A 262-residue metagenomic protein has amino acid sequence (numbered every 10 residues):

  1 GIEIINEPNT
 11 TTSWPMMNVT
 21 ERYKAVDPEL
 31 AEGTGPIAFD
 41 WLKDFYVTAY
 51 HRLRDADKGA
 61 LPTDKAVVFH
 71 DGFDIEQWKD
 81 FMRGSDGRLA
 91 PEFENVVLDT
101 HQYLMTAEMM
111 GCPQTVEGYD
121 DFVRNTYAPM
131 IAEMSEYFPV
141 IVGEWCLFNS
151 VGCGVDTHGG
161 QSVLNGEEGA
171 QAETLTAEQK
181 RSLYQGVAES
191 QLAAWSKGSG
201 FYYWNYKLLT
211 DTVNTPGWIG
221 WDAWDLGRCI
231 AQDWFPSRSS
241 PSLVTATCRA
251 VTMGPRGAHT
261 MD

Functional and structural regions predicted by a protein language model:
G1-C153, A193-Y203, T212: Active-site region of glycoside hydrolase catalytic domains
T34, K58, I219, M253-R256: Feature targets compositionally biased, intrinsically disordered low-complexity regions with long contiguous runs
Q102, N125-P129, E133-S242: Substrate-binding cleft of secreted/luminal carbohydrate-active enzymes
Q232, P236-D262: Fungal extracellular Ser/Thr-rich, low-complexity intrinsically disordered regions
